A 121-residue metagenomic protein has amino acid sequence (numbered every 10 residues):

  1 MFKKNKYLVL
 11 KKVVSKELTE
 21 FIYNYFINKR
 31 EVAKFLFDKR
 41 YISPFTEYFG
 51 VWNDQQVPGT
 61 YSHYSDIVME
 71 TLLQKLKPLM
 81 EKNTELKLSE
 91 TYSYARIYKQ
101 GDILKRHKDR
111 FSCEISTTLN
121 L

Functional and structural regions predicted by a protein language model:
M1-T84: Non-heme Fe(II)/2-oxoglutarate
L73-L121: Conserved double-stranded beta-helix
